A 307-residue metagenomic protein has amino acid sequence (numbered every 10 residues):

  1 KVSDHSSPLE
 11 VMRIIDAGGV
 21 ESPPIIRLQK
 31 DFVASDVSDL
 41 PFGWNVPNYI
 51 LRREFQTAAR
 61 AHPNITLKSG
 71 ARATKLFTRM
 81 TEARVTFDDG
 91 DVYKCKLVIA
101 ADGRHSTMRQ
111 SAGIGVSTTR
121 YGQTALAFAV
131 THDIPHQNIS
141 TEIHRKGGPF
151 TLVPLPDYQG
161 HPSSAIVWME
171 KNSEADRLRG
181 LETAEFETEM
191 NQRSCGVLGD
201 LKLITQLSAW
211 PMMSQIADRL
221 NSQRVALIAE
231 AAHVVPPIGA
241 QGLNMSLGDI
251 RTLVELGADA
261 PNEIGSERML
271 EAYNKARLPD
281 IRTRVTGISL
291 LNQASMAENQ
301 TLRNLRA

Functional and structural regions predicted by a protein language model:
K1-S3: N-terminal glycine-rich dinucleotide-binding loop that anchors FAD/FMN and/or NAD(P) in oxidoreductases
H5-S111, T119-T124, T183: Conserved N-terminal helical subregion
M12, L51-R52, Q56, Q123 (+7 more regions): A general structural signal for well-ordered alpha-helical segments in protein cores
S35-S38, D133, K171-A175, A232-V234: A short, flexible beta-alpha/helix-coil linker loop
W44-Y49, G180, L247, N299: Short, solvent-exposed loop/helix junctions and linker helices that flank or host conserved functional motifs
E82-L207: Conserved FAD-binding catalytic core of PHBH/FMO-like flavoproteins
E174-E267: FAD/FMN-dependent oxidoreductases across multiple families
E255-A307: C-terminal helical "tail/cap" subdomain of flavin- and related membrane-associated enzymes
